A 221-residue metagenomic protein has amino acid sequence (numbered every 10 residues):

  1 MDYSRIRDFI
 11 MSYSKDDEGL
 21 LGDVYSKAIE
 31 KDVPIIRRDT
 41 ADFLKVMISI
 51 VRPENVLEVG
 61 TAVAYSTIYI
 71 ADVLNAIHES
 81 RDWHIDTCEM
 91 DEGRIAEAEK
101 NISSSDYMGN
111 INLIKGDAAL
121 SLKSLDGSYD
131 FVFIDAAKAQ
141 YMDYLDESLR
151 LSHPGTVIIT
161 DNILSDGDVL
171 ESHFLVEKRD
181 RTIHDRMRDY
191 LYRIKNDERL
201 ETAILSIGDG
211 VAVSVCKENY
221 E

Functional and structural regions predicted by a protein language model:
M1-F131, A139-I159, I163-E221: A short alpha-helical cap/connector motif
A136: Conserved NAD(P)H cofactor-binding loop of Rossmann-fold oxidoreductase domains
